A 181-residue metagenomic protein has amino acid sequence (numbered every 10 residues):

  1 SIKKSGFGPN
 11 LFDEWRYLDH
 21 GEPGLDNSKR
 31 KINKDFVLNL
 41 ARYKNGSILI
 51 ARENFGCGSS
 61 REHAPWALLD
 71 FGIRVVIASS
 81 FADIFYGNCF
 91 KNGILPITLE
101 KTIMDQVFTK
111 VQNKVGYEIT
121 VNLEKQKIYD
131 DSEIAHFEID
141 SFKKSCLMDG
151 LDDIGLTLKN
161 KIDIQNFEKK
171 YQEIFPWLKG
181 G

Functional and structural regions predicted by a protein language model:
S1-R52, G56-G181: Cytosolic catalytic domains that perform sulfur/thiol-centered chemistry
